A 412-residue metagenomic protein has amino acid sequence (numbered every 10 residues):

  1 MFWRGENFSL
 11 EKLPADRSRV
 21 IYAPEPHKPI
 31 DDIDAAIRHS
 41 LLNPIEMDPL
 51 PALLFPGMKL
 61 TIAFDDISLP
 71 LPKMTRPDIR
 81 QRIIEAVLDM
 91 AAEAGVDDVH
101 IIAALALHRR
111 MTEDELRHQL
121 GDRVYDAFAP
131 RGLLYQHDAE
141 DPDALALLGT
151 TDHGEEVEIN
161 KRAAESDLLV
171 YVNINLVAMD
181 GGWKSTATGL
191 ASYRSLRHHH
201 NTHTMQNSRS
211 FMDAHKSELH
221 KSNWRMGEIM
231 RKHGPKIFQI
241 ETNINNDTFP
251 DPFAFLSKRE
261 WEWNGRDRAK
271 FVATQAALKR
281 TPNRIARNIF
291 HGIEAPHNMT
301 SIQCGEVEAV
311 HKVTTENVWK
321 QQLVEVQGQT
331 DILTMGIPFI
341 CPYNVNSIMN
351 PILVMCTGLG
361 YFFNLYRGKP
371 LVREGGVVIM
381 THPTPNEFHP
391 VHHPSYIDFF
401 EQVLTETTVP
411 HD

Functional and structural regions predicted by a protein language model:
M1-R38: N-terminal amphipathic/basic leader segments beginning at the initiator methionine
I45-D66, E93-V96, E325-Q329, L371-R373: Glycine-rich phosphate/diphosphate-binding loops that line cofactor/substrate pockets in enzymes
K59-M74, H100-L107, Y171: Short glycine-rich or small-residue beta-strand-to-loop segments that form or flank ligand, phosphate, metal/Fe-S
L71-G95, A191, G358-L371: Histidine-anchored nucleotide/phosphate-binding helix
P77-E156: Well-ordered mid-protein domain cores that form the structural environment of catalytic cofactors
R117-G132, E260-D267, H389-D412: Acidic, Ser/Thr-rich peripheral helices and adjacent loops at domain boundaries
D126-Q329, G336-F339, L359-N364, P370-V372: Conserved, well-structured core segments that form the ligand-binding/active-site neighborhood of functional domains
S347, L353-D412: C-terminal catalytic subdomain
